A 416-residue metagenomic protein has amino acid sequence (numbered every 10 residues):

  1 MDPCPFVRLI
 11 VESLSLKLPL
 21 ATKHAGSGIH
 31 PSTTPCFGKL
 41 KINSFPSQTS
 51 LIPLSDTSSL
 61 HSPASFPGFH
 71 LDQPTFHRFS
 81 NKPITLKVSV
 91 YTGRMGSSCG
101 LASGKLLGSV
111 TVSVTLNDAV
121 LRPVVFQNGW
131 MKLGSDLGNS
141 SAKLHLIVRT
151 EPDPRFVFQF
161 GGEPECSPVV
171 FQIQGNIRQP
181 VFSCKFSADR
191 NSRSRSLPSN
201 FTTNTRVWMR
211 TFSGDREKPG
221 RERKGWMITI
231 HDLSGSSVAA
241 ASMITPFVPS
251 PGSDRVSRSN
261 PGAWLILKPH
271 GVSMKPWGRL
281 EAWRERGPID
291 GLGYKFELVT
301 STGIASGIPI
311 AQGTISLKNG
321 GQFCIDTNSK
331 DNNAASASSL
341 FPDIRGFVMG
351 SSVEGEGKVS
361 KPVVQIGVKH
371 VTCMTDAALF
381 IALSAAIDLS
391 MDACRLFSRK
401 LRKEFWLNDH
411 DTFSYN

Functional and structural regions predicted by a protein language model:
M1-L16, K41-Q48, S89-G93: Eukaryotic low-complexity, non-globular regulatory regions
M1-P5, S13, C99-H231, S236-N416: Peripheral membrane interaction modules
V11-I29, R216-E217: Short amphipathic, basic-aromatic surface patches that mediate peripheral association with negatively charged
A21-G38, N81-I84, R223-G225: Short coil-to-beta strand junction motifs in C2/discoidin
T34-S44, I230: Extended low-complexity, serine/threonine- and proline-enriched intrinsically disordered segments
G38-L40, S62-V112: Eukaryotic beta-sheet cores, primarily in C2 and C2-like/PH beta-sandwich modules
T49-S62: Solvent-exposed serine/threonine-rich low-complexity stretches and specific carbohydrate-binding patches
S59-H77, P168-G175, V181-F186: Exposed aromatic-hydrophobic patches
